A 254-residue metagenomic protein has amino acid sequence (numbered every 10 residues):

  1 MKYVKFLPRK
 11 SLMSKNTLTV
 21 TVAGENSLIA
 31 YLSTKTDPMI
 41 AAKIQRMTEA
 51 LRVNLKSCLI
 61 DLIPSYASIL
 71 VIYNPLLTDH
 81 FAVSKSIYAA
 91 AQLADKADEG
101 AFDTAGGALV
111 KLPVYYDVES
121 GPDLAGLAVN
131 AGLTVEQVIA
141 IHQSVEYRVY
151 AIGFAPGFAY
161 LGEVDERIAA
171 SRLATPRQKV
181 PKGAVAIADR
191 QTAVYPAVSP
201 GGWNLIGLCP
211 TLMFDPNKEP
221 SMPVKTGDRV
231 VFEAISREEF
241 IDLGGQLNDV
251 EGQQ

Functional and structural regions predicted by a protein language model:
K2-P8, L12-Q254: Glycine-rich active-site loops that engage anionic ligands at enzyme catalytic sites
